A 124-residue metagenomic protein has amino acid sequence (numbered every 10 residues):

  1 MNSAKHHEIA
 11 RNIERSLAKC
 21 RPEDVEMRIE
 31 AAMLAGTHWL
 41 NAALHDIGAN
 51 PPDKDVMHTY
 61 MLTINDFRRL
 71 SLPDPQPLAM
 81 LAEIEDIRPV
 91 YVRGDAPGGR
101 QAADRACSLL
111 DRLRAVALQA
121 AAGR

Functional and structural regions predicted by a protein language model:
M1-R124: Terminal alpha-helical segments
